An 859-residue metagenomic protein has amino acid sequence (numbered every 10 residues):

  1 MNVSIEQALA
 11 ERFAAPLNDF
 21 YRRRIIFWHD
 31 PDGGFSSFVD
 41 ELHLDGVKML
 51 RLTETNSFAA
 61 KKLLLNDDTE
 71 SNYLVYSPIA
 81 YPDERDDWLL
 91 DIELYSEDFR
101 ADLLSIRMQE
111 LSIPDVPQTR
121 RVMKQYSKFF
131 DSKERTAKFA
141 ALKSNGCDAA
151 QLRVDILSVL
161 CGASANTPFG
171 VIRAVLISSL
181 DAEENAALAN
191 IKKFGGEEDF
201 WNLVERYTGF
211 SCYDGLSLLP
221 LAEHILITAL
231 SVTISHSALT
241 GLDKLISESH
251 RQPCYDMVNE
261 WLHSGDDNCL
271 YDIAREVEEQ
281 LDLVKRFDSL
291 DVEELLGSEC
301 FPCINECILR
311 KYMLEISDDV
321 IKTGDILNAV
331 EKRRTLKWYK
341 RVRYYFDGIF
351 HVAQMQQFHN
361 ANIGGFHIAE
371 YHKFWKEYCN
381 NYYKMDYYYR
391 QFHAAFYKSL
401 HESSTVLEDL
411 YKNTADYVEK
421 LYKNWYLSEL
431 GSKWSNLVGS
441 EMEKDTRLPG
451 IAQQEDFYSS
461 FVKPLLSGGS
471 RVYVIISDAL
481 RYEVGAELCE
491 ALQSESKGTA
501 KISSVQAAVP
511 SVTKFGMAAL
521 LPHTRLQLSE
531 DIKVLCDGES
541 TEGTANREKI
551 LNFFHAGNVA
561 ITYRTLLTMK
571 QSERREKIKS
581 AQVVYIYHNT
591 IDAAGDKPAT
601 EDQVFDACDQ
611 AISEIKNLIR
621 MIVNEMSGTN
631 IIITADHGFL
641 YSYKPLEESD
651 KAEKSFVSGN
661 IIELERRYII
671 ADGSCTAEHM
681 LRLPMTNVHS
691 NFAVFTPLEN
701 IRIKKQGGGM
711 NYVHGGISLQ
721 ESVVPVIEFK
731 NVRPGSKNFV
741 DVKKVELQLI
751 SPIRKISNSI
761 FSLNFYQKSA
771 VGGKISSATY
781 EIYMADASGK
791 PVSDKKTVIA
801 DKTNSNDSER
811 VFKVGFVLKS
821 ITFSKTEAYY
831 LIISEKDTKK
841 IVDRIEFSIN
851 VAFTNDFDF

Functional and structural regions predicted by a protein language model:
M1-R471, R481-I631, A635-F859: …; additionally, a secondary subgroup of soluble metalloenzymes is captured
I475: Beta1/beta-strand and adjacent pyrophosphate-binding region of the FAD-binding site in flavoprotein oxidoreductases
D478: Ligand-binding pocket scaffold of soluble enzyme catalytic domains
